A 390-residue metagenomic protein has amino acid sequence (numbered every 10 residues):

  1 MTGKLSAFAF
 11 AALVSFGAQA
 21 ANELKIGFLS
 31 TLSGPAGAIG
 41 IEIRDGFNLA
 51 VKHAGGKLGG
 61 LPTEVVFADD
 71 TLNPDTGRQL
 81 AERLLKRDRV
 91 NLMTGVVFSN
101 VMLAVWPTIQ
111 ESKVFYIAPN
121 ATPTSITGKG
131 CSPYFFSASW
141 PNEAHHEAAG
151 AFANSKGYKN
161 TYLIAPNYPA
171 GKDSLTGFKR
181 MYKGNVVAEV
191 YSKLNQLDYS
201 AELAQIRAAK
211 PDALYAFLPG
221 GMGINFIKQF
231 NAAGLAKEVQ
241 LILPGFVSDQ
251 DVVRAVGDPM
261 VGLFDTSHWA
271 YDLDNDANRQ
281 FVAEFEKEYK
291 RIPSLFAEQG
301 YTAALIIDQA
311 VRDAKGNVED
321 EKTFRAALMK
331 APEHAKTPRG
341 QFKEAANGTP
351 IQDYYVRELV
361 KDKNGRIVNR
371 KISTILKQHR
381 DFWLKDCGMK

Functional and structural regions predicted by a protein language model:
G3, F8, A20-K390: Extracytosolic ligand-binding ectodomains
S15-G17: N-terminal signal peptide c-region/cleavage motif recognized by signal peptidases
